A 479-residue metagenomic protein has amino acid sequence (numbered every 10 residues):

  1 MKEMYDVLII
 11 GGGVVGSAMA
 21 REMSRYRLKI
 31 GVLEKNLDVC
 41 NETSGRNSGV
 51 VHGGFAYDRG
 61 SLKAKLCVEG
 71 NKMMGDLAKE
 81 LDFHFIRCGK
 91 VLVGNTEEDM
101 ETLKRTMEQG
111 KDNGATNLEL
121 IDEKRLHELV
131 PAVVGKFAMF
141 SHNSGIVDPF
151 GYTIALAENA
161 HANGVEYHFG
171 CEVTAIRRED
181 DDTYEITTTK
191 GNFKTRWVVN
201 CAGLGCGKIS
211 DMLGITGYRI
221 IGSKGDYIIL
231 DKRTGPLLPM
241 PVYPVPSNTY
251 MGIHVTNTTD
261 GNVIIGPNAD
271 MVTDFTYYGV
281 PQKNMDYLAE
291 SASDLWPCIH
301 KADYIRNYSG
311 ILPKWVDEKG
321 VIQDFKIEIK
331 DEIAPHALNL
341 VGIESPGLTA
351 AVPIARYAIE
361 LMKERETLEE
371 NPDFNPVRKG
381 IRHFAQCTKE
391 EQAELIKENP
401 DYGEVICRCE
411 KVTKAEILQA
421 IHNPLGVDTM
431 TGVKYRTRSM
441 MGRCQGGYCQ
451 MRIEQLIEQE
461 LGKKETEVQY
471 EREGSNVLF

Functional and structural regions predicted by a protein language model:
K2-V15: Beta1/beta-strand and adjacent pyrophosphate-binding region of the FAD-binding site in flavoprotein oxidoreductases
A18, I176-G266, D270-G279, E290 (+2 more regions): Flavin-dependent oxidoreductases
S24-G45: Glycine-rich FAD pyrophosphate-binding loop
G49-R125, L129, G135, G252-I253: Dinucleotide-binding Rossmann-like beta1-alpha1 core, especially the glycine-rich loop that anchors the ADP
K63-V68, V93-T102, F140-E158, Y278-K283 (+2 more regions): Short beta-strand to alpha-helix junction loop
F140-W197: Helical element adjacent to the flavin cofactor pocket in flavoenzyme catalytic cores
P149, Y250, T259-D260, T276-V405 (+3 more regions): C-terminal catalytic lobe of FAD-dependent flavoproteins
E404-I417, T437-E454: Local cysteine-cluster metal-coordination motifs and their immediate loop/turn environment, predominantly Fe-S cluster
